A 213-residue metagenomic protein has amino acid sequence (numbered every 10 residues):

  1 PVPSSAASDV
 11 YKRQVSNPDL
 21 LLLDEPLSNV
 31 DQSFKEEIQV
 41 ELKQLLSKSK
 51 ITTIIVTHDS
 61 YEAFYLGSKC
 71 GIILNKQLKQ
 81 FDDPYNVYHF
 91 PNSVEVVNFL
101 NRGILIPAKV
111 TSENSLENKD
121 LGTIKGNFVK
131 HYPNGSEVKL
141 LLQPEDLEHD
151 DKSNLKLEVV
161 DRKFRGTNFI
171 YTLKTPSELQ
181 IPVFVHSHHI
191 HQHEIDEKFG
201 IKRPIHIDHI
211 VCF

Functional and structural regions predicted by a protein language model:
P1-A7, Y11: Single conserved hydrophobic/aromatic residue that forms the stacking wall/gate of nucleotide- or nucleobase-binding
K12, S16-N17: Conserved signature/switch motifs of ABC ATPase nucleotide-binding domains
L21-E25, V30: Catalytic Walker B motif of ABC-type/P-loop ATPase nucleotide-binding domains
Q32-F34: Helix N-cap at the start of a conserved alpha-helix in ABC-type nucleotide-binding domains
I38-L42: Conserved hydrophobic alpha-helix in the ABC-type ATPase nucleotide-binding domain
K43-G122: Internal alpha/beta loop-helix hairpins
G103, N114-F213: Non-catalytic connector elements of ABC transporters
